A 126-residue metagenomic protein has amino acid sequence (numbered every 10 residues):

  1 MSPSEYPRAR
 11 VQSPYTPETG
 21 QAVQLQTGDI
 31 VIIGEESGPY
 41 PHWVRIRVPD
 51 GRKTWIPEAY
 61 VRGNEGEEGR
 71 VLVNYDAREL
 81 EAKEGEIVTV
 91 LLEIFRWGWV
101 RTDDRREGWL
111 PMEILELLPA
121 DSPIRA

Functional and structural regions predicted by a protein language model:
M1-A126: Src homology 3 (SH3)-mediated interaction modules
